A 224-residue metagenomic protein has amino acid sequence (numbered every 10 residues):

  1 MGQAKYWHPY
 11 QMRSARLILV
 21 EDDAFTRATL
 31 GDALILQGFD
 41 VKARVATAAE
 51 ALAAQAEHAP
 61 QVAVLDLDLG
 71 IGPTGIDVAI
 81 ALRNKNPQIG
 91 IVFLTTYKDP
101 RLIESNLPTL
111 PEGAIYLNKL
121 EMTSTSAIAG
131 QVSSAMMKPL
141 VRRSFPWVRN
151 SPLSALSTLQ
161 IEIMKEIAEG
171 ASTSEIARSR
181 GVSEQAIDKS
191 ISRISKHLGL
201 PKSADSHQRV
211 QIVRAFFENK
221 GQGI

Functional and structural regions predicted by a protein language model:
M1-R16, V148, G221-I224: Non-catalytic signal-transmission and effector/linker regions of two-component phosphorelay proteins
D23-A43: Two-component/phosphorelay signaling modules centered on CheY-like receiver
G31, R44-V62: Acidic, metal-coordinating helix/loop segments flanking the phosphotransfer/catalytic sites of two-component signaling
V64-A81, K98: Conserved phosphotransfer microenvironments
T74-Q88, E104-P108: Short amphipathic alpha-helix used as the core "switch/output" element in two-component signaling
F145-S192: Helix-turn-helix DNA-binding segment
S195-I224: Basic, Lys/Arg-enriched C-terminal extension of HTH/homeodomain DNA-binding domains
